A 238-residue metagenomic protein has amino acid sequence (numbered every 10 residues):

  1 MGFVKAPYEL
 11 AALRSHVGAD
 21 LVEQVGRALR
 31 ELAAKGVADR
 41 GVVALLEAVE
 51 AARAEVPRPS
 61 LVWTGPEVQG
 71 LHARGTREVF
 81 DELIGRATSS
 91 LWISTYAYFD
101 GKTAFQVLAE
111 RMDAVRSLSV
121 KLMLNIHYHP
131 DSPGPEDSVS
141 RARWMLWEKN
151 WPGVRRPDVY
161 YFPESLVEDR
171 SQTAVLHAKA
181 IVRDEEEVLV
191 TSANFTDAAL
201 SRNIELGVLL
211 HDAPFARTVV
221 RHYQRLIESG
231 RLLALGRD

Functional and structural regions predicted by a protein language model:
M1-E78, G101-D238: PLD/PLD-like phosphodiesterase catalytic module centered on the HKD motif
F80-S90: Glycine-rich phosphate/diphosphate-binding loops that line cofactor/substrate pockets in enzymes
S89-W92, E187: Structural motif
L91-Y96, L122: Short catalytic-loop micro-motif centered on adjacent basic/acidic residues
